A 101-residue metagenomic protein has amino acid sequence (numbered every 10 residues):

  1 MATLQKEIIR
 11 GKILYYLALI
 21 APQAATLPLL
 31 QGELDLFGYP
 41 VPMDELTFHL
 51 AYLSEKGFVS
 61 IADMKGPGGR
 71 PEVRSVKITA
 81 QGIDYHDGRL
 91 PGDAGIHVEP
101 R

Functional and structural regions predicted by a protein language model:
M1-A24: Short alpha-helical segments that sit at the start of domains
A2, Y16, G32-E33, P40-D44 (+1 more regions): Exposed, interaction-prone assembly regions rather than primary DNA-binding/catalytic cores
Q23-L34: Short acidic, hydrophobic short linear motifs in intrinsically disordered regions
G32, F48, D84: DNA-binding alpha-helical recognition surfaces that contact promoter or target DNA
P40-K56: Short amphipathic alpha-helical interaction segments
S54-G66: A short, conserved structural fragment
G69-P71: Short acidic/glycine-enriched loop/turn segments that link adjacent beta-strands
V73-R101: Short, amphipathic alpha-helical interaction segments positioned at domain boundaries
